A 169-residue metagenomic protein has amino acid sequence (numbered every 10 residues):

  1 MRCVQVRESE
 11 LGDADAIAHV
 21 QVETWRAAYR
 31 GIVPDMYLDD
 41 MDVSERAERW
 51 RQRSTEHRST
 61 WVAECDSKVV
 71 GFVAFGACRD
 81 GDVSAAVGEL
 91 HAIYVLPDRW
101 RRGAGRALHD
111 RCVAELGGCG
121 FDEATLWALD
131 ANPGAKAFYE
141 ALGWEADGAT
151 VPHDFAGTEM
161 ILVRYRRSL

Functional and structural regions predicted by a protein language model:
R2-Q5: Extreme N-terminal starter segment of soluble prokaryotic enzymes
E8-G12, H19-D98, R106-R111, E115 (+3 more regions): Acetyl-CoA-dependent GNAT
L11-A14, N132-P133: Alpha-helix N-cap/helix-start and coil->helix boundary motif
T60, A86-G88, D122-K136, E140-L169: C-terminal "cap" of GNAT-fold acetyltransferases
R102: Flexible nucleotide-binding loop
